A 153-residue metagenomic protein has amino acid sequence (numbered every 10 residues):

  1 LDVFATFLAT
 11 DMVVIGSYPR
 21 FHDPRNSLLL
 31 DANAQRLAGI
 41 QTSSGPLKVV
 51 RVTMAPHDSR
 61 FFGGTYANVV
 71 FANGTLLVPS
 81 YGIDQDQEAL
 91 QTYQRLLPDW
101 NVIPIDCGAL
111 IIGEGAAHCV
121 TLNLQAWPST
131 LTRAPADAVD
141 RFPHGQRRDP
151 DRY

Functional and structural regions predicted by a protein language model:
L1-G145, R152-Y153: Histidine/cysteine-enriched polar flanking segments
